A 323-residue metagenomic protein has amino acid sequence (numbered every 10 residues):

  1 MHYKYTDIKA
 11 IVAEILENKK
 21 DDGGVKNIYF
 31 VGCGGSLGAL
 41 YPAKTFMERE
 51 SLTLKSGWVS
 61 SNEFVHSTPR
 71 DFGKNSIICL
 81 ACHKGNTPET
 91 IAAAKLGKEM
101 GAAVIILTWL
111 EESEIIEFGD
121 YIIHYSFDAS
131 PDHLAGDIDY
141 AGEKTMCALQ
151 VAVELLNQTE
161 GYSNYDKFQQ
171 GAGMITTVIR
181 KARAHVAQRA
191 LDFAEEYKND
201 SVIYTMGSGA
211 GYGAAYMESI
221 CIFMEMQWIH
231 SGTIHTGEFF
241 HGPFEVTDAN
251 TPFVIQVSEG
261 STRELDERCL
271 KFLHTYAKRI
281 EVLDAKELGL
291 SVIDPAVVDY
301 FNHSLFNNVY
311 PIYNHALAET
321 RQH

Functional and structural regions predicted by a protein language model:
M1-K26, L149, V153-I234: Active-site phosphate/pyrophosphate-binding segments
E17-K20, H66-G73, G242-D248: Short amphipathic alpha-helix with an adjacent loop that forms part of the alpha/beta core around
G24-G161, Y165, Q256-E281: Glycine-rich phosphate-binding loops that contact phosphosugars or nucleotide phosphates
E111-I123, P243-V246, G289-Y300: Glycine-rich, charge-decorated loop segments at or immediately adjacent to ligand/cofactor-binding or catalytic sites
K167, G171-M174, K278-A285, N302: Aromatic-enriched
S208, Y212-A277: Internal helical hairpin/lid segments
T275, A285-Q322: Structured C-terminal subdomain patch of bacterial secreted/periplasmic proteins
